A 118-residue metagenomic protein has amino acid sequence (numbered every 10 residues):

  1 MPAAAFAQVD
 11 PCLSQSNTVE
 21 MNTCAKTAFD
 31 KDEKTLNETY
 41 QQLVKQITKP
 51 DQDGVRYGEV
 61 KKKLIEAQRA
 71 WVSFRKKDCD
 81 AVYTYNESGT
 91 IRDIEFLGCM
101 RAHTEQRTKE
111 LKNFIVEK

Functional and structural regions predicted by a protein language model:
P2-A4: N-terminal signal peptide c-region/cleavage motif recognized by signal peptidases
F6-K118: N-terminal alpha-helical modules
